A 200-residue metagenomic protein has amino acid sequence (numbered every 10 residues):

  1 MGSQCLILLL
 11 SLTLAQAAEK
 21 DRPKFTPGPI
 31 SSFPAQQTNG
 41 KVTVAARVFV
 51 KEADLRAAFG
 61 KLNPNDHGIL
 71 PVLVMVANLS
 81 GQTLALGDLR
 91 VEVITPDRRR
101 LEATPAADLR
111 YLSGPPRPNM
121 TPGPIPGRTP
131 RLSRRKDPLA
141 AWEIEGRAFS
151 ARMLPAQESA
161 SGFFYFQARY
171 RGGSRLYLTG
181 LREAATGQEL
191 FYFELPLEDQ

Functional and structural regions predicted by a protein language model:
M1-L6: Bacterial N-terminal signal peptides that target proteins for export
L8-A17: Hydrophobic h-region of N-terminal signal peptides that target proteins for export in Gram-negative bacteria
Q16-Q200: Conserved functional micro-motifs across diverse proteins
